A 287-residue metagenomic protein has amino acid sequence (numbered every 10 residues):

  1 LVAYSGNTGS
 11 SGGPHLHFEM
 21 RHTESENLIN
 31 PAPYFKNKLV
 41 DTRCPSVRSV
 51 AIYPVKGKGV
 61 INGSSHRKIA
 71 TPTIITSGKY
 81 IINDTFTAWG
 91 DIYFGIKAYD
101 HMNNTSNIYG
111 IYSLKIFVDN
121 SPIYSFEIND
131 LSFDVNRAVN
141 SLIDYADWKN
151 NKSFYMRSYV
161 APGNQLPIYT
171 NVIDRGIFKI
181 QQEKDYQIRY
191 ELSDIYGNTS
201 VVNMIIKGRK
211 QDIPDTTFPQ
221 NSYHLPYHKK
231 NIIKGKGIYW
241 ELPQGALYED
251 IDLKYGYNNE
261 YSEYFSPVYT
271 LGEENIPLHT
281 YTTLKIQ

Functional and structural regions predicted by a protein language model:
L1-S11: Short hydrophobic beta/alpha edge segments that flank linear recognition/processing sites
E19-W89, K97, S106, V135-D144 (+1 more regions): Acidic, glycine-rich catalytic/binding loops that coordinate metals and/or anionic ligands
E24, N103, L192-N198: Short, solvent-exposed loop/turn segments at the edges of extracellular beta-sandwich modules
T42-I69, D215-D250: Compositionally biased low-complexity segments at domain edges in trafficked proteins and select soluble regulators
V60, T73-I81, G110, F117-K179: Exoplasmic/lumenal beta-rich domain surfaces
A70, D185-Q187, S193-S222: Short beta-strand elements
T71-I116, Q187, G235, N275-K285: Contiguous beta-strand segments within globular domains
I213-T216, G256-Q287: Proteolytic processing hotspots in large secreted/extracellular or virion-associated proteins and select intracellular
